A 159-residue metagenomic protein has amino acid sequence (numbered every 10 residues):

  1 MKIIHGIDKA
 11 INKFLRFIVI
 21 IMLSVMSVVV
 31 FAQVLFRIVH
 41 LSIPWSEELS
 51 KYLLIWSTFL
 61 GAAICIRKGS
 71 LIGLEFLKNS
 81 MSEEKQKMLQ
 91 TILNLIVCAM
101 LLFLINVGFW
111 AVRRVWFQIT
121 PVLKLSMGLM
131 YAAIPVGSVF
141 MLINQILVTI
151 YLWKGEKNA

Functional and structural regions predicted by a protein language model:
M1-A159: Alpha-helical transmembrane segments and membrane-interface helix-loop junctions in multi-pass membrane proteins
